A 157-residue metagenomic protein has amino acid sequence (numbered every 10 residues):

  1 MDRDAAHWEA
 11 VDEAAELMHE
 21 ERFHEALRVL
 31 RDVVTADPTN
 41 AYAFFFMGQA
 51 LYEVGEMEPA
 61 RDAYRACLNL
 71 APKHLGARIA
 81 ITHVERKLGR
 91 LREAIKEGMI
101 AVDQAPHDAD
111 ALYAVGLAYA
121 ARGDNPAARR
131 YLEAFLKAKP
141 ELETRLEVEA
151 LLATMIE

Functional and structural regions predicted by a protein language model:
D4-Y42, F46-E53: Alpha-helical segment of the N-proximal tetratricopeptide repeat
E20-D32, E53-A66, K87-I100, G123-A134 (+1 more regions): Structural signature of tandem alpha-helical TPR/SEL1-like repeats, specifically the intra-repeat loop/turn
F46, A80, A114, V148-L151: Canonical tetratricopeptide repeat
R129-E157: Terminal, low-structured helical/coil segments at or just beyond the last alpha-helical repeat
